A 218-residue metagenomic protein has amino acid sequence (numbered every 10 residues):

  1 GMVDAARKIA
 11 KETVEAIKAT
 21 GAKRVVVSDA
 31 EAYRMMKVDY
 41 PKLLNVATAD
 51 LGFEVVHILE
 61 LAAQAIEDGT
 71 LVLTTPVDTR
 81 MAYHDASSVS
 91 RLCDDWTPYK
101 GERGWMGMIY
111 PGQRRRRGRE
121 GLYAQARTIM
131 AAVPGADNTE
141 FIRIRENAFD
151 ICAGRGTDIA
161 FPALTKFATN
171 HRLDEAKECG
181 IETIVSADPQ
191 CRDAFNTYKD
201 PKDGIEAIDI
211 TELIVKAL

Functional and structural regions predicted by a protein language model:
G1-L218: Iron-sulfur cluster-binding electron-transfer modules in prokaryotic oxidoreductases
